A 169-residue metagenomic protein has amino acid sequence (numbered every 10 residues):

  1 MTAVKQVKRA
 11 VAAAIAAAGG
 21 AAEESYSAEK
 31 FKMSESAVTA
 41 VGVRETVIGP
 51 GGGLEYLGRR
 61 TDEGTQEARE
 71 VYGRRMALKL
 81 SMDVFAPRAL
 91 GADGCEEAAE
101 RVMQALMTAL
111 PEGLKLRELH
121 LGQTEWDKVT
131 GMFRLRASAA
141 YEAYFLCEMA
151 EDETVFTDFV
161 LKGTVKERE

Functional and structural regions predicted by a protein language model:
M1-E63, V165-E169: Small/polar-rich, solvent-exposed N-terminal microdomains that initiate assembly or binding
A3, L90, G94: Conserved aromatic-histidine-acidic binding/catalytic patches
V11, I15, V41-V43, M82 (+3 more regions): Hydrophobic beta-strand residues in large extracellular and virion-surface proteins
A16, R134, E142-E169: C-terminal tail/extension regions appended to the core domain(s) of diverse proteins
Y26-S27, T65-E67, L119-E125: Short structured motifs
E45-V47, L80-R88, L106, L110: Generic secondary-structure microfeatures
E70-L90, F133-F145: Oligomerization/assembly interface segments of phage tail-like spikes and tubes
D93-D152: Acidic-leaning, charged glycine-interspersed low-complexity segments
